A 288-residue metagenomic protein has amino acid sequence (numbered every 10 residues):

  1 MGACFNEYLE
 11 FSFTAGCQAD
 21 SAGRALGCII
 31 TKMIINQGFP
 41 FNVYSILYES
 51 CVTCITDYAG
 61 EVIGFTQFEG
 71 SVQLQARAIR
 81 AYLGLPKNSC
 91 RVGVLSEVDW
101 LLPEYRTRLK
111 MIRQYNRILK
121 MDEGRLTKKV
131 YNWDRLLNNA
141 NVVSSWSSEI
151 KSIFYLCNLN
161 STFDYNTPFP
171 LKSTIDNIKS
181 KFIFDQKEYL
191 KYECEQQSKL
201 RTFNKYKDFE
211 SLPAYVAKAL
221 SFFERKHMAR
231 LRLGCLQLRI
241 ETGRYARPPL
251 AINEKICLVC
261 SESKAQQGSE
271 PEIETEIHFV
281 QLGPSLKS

Functional and structural regions predicted by a protein language model:
M1-K129, D134: Non-catalytic, peripheral interaction segments enriched in hydrophobic/basic residues
G23, I30, I79, A229 (+3 more regions): Amphipathic alpha-helical interaction motifs in eukaryotic regulatory proteins
K32, N36, I118-G124, W133-L137 (+3 more regions): Surface-exposed polar/charged interaction patches
D99, S147-I150: Long, internal protein-protein interaction and assembly surfaces
Q114, K129, E149, I153 (+3 more regions): Charge-rich, solvent-exposed alpha-helical interaction surfaces
L159-K264: Helix/loop segments that flank and initiate small ligand/metal-binding modules
P249-S288: Short Cys/His-based metal-binding microdomains
